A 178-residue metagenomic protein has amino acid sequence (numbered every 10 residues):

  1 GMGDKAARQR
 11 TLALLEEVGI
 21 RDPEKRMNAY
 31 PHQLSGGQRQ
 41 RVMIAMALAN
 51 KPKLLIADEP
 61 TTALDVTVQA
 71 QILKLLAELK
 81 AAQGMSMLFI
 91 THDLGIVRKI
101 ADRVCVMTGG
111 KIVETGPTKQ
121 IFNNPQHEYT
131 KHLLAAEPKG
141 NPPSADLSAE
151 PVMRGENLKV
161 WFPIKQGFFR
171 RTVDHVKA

Functional and structural regions predicted by a protein language model:
A6-K25: Conserved ABC ATPase "signature" region
R21-K25, G116-H175: Short catalytic/signature loops enriched in Gly
A49-K53: A short, proline-enriched helix->beta-strand linker immediately N-terminal to the Walker B motif in ABC-type P-loop
A70-Q83, G95: Helical segment within the ABC ATPase nucleotide-binding domain
V97-K99: A short, surface-exposed alpha-helical micro-motif characterized by mixed small hydrophobic and charged/polar residues
R103, T115: Short, glycine/charged-rich "phosphate-handling" switch motifs in NTP-dependent and phosphotransfer domains
